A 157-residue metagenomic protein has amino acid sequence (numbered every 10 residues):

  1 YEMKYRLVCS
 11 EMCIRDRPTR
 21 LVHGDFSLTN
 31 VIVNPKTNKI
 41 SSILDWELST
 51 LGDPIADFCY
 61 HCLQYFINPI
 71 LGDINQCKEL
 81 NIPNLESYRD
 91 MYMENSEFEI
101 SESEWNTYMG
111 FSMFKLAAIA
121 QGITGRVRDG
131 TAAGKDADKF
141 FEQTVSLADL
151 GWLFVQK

Functional and structural regions predicted by a protein language model:
Y1-C9, C13-I14: Single conserved hydrophobic/aromatic residue that forms the stacking wall/gate of nucleotide- or nucleobase-binding
E11, M91, N95, L150: Solvent-exposed, charged/polar functional surfaces in cytosolic regulatory/catalytic domains
E11-A56, Y60-C62: Active-site acidic catalytic loop and adjacent metal/ATP-binding pocket of ATP-dependent phosphoryl transfer enzymes
I32-S41, L71, E97-I100, A137 (+1 more regions): Conserved NTP-binding catalytic cores of kinases and kinase-like/nucleotidyltransferase enzymes across multiple kinase
A56-E97, F111-D129: Active-site activation/catalytic loop segments of kinase-like enzymes and analogous catalytic loops in related
I74-N75, E102-E104, G130-D136: Short, surface-exposed loop/turn segments at secondary-structure junctions
E99-F111: All-alpha amphipathic helical-bundle segments outside canonical DNA-binding/catalytic cores that form hydrophobic
G122, R126-K157: Regulatory N- and C-terminal appendages and interdomain linkers associated with kinase/kinase-like NTP transferase
